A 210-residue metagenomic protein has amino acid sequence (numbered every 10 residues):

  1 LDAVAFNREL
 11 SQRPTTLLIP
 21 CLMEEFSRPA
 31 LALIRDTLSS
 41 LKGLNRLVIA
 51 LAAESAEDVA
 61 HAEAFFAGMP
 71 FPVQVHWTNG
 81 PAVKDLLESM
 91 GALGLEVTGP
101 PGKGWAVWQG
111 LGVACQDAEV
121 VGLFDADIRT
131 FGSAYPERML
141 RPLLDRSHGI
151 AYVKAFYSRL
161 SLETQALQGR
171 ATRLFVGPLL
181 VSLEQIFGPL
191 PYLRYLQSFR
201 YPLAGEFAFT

Functional and structural regions predicted by a protein language model:
L1-S40: N-proximal low-complexity "stem/linker" segments adjacent to membrane-targeting elements
S27, E54-H61: Short, charged/polar "capping" segments at the starts of alpha-helices and the immediately preceding loops
G43-S55, Q74-G80: Short beta-strand/loop segment that forms part of the nucleotide-sugar
D58-A118: Active-site-proximal specificity loops/subdomain of glycosyltransferases
D117-R129: Short beta-strand-to-loop acidic/aromatic patch adjacent to the donor-nucleotide binding site
F131-S161: Conserved donor-nucleotide/metal-binding helix-loop-beta segment in metal-dependent transferases, i.e., the alpha-helix
V153-S161, A171-R200: Short, flexible, basic/aromatic active-site loop/helix in glycosyltransferases
P202-A204, A208-F209: A conserved catalytic-core signature of glycosyltransferases
